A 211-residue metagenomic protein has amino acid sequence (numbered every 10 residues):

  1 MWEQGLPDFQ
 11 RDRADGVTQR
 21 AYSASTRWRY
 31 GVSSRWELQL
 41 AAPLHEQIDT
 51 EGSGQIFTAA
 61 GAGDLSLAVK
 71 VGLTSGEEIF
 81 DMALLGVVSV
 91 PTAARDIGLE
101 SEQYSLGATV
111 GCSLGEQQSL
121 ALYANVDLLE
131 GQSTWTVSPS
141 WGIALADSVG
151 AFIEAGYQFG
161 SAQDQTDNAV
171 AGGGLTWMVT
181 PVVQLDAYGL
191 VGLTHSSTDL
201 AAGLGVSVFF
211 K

Functional and structural regions predicted by a protein language model:
M1-K211: Transmembrane beta-barrel domains of Gram-negative outer membranes and organellar outer membranes
